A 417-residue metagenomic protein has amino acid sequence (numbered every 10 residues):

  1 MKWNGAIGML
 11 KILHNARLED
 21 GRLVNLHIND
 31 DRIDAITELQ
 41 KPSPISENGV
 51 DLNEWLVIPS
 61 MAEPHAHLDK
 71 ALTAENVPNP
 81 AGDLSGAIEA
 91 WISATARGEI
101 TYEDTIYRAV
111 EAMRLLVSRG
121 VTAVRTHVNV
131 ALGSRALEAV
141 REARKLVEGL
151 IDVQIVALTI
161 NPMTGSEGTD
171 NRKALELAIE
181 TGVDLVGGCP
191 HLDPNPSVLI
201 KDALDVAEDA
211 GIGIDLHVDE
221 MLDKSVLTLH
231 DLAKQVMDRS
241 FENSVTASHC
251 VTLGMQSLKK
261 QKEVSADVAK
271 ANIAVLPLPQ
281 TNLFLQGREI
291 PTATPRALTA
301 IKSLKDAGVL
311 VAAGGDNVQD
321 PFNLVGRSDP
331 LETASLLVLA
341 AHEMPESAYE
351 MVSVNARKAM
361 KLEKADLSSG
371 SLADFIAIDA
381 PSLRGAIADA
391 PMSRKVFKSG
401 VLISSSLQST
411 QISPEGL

Functional and structural regions predicted by a protein language model:
M1-P44, L383: N-terminal metal-binding scaffold of metallo-dependent hydrolase/deaminase domains
W3-N15, P42-G82, G86: Replace "His-x-His-based motif
A16, D31, E54, H65 (+10 more regions): Divalent metal-coordination and catalytic microenvironments
V57, A74-H127, S134-L146, K173-E180: Alpha-helical scaffold segments that flank or form the walls of functional sites
A71-T105, A210, T228-T246, A269-V275 (+3 more regions): Active-site gating loops and adjacent loop-to-helix segments of metal-dependent hydrolytic enzymes
L150-I151, L158-E167, E180-R296: Active-site core of metal-dependent hydrolases
G213, K234-V245, T281, L285 (+1 more regions): His/Asp/Glu-enriched, well-ordered alpha-helical/loop segment that forms or immediately abuts the divalent-metal
V354, S369-L417: C-terminal cap of metal-dependent C-N hydrolases
